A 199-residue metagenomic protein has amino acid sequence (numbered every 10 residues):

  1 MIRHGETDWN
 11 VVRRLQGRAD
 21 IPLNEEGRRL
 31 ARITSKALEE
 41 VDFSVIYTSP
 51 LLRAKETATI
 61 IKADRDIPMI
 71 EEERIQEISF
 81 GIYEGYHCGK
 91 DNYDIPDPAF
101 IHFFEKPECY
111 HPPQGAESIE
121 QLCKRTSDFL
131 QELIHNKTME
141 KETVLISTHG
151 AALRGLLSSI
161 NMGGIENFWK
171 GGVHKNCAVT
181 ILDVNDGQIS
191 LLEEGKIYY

Functional and structural regions predicted by a protein language model:
M1-H4, I146: Short, hydrophobic/glycine-enriched beta-strand segments
G5, G150, G195-I197: Active-site metal-binding loops of divalent metal-dependent hydrolases
E6-E56, G115-S127: Loop-to-helix element that buttresses phosphate recognition and phosphoryl-transfer chemistry
S35-F100: Phosphate-coordination/substrate-recognition cap region in phosphate-metabolizing enzymes
D42-S44, E140-V144: Short coil/turn segments at beta-strand junctions that form active-site/ligand-binding loops
I70-E71, I78-N92, H135, M139-E142 (+1 more regions): Acidic, low-complexity terminal tails and accessory targeting/binding regions of phosphate-metabolizing enzymes
A99-Q121: Short glycine/proline- and acidic residue-enriched helix-loop micro-motifs that form flexible lids or anion-recognition
K137-T138, L145-A151: His/acidic metal-ligating clusters that form di-metal
